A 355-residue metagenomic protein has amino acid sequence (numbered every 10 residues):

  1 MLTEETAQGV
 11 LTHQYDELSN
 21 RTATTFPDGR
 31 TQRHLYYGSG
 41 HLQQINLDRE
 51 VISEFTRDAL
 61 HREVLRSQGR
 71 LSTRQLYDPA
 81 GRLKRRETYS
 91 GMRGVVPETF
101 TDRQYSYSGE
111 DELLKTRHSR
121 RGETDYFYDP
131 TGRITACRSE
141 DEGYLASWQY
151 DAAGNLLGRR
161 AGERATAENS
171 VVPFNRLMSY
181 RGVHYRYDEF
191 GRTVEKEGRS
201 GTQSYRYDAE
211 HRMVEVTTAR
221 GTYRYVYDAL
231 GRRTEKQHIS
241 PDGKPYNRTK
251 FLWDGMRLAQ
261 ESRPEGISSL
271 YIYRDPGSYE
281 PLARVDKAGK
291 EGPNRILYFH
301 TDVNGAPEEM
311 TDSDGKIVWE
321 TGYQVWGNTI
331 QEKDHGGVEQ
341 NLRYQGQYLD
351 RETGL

Functional and structural regions predicted by a protein language model:
M1, V10-N20, T31-H41, I52-R62 (+13 more regions): Aromatic-rich beta-strand edge motifs centered on tyrosine
L2-Q8, A23-G29, Q43-S53, L65-L71 (+12 more regions): Beta-turn initiation residues at beta-strand->coil junctions
D16, D58, H118, S139 (+7 more regions): Acidic/polar residues at beta-strand termini and the immediately following turn/coil
M92-T99, D141, P241-Y246, G266 (+3 more regions): Short, solvent-exposed loop/turn segments that connect beta-strands within catalytic domains and beta-strand-rich
G94, T124, K244, Q340-N341: Short secondary-structure boundary/hinge segments and terminal tails
R103, L157-P173, R284, G289-L355: A motif-centric feature for acidic-aromatic and gly/ser/thr-rich catalytic loops and repeats
E123, T202, T222, P293 (+1 more regions): A generic structural signal for beta-strand entry/edge sites
